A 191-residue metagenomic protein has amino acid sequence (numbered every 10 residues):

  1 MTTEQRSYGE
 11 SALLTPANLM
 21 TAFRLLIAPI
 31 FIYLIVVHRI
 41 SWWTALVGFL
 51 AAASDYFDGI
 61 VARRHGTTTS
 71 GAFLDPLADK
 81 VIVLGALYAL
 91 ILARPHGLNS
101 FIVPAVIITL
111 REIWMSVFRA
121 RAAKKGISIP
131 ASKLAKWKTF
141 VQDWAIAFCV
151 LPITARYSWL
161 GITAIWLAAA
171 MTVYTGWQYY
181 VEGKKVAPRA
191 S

Functional and structural regions predicted by a protein language model:
M1-N18, I27-A28, W43-A52, R121-A122 (+1 more regions): C-terminal membrane-associated helical module and adjoining short loops/tails
T21, L26-F73, A86-L110, S158-V173: Membrane-embedded alpha-helical segments that form the functional core of polytopic membrane enzymes, especially those
T21-I30, A78-A89, R111, M115 (+1 more regions): Core segments of transmembrane alpha-helices that mediate helix-helix packing or line hydrophobic substrate/ligand
I32, R63-G66, V83, L87 (+4 more regions): Short, function-defining helix-loop hinge/capping sites that tune catalysis or transport
V37, A78-D79, R94, A135 (+1 more regions): Flexible domain-boundary/linker segments
Y56-A62, M115-A120, T175-Y180: Juxtamembrane membrane-interface segments at transmembrane alpha-helix termini
P76-A78, V106-I107, S132-K138: Cytoplasmic-side transmembrane-helix entry/capping segments in multi-pass membrane proteins
T109-R111, S116-R121, K125: Membrane-proximal helix-loop-helix units in multi-pass membrane proteins
